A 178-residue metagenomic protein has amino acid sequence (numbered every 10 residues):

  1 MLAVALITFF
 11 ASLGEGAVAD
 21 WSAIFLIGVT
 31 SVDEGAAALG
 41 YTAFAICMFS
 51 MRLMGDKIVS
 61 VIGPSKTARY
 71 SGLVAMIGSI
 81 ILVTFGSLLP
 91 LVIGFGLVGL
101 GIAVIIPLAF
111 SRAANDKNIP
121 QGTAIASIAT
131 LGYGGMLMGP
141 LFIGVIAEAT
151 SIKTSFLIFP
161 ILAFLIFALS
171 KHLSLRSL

Functional and structural regions predicted by a protein language model:
M1-G14, G96-L100: Pair of pore-lining "gating" transmembrane helices in MFS-fold secondary transporters
D20-A36: Short amphipathic helix-loop junctions that connect adjacent transmembrane helices in Major Facilitator Superfamily/SLC
E34-T42, G122, A126: Small-residue hotspots at the loop-to-helix junctions and early N-terminal turns of transmembrane alpha-helices
M51-G63, A147: Helix-to-loop junctions at the C-terminal end of transmembrane segments in multipass secondary transporters
K66-I81: Structural signature of the two symmetry-related core transmembrane helices
G78, L89-L97: Paired small-residue
A103-K117: Intracellular juxtamembrane helix-capping segments at the cytosolic ends of symmetry-related transmembrane helices
G144-A163: A membrane-interface helix-boundary motif in multi-pass transporters
